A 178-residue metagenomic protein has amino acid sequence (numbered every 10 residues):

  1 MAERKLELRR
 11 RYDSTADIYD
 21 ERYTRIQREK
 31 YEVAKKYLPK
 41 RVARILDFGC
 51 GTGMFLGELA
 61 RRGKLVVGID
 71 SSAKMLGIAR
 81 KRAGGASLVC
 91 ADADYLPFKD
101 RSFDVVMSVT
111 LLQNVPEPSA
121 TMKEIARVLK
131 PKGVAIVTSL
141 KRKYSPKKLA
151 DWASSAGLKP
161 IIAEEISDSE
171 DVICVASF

Functional and structural regions predicted by a protein language model:
M1-K40, M54, S167-E170: Conserved class I S-adenosyl-L-methionine
L46, T52-Y95: Class I SAM-dependent methyltransferase SAM/SAH-binding core
D94-V106: A short acidic, Gly/Pro-enriched loop at the edge of an enzyme's catalytic core that lines a small-molecule cofactor
V105-E117: A short SAM/SAH-binding and catalytic strip from SAM-dependent methyltransferases
S119-P131: A short glycine-rich, Lys/Arg-flanked "PGG" loop and its adjoining helix->strand segment in the class I
G133-L140: Conserved beta-strand signature within the Rossmann-like core of class I S-adenosyl-L-methionine
K143-A156, V172: Short alpha-helix
E165-F178: Core SAM-dependent methyltransferase catalytic element
